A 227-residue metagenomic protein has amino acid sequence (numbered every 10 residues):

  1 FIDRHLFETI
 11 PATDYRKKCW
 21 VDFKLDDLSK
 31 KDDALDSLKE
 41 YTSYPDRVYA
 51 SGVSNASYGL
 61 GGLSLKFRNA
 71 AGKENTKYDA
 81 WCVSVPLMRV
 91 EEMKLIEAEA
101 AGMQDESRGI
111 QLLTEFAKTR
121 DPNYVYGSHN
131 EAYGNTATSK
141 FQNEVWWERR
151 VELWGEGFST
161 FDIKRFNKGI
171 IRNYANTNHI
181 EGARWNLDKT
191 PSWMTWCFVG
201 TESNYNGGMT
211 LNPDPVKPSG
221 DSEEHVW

Functional and structural regions predicted by a protein language model:
E8-W227: Acidic/polar-rich alpha-helix caps and helix-coil junctions
